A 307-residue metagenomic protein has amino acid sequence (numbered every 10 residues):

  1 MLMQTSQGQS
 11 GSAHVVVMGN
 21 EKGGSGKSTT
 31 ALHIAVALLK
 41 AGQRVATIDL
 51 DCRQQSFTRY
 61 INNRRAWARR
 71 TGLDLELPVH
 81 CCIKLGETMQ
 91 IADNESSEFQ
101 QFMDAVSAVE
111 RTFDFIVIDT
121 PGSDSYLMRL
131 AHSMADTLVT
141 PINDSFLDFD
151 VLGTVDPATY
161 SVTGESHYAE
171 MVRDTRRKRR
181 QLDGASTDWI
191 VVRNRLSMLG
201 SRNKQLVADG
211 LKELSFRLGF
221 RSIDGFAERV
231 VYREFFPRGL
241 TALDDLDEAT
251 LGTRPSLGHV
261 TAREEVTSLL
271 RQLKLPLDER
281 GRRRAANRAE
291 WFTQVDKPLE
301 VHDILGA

Functional and structural regions predicted by a protein language model:
M1-S10, Q181-A307: C-terminal lobe/tail of nucleotide-utilizing enzymes
V15, G19-S25, A37-I116, G122 (+1 more regions): P-loop/Walker-type NTP enzyme "switch/lid" segment
T30: Hydrophobic positions on the alpha1 helix immediately C-terminal to the Walker A/P-loop
H33, A37, L130: Active-site signature of alpha/beta-hydrolase-fold catalytic machinery across serine- and Asp/Cys-nucleophile hydrolases
A41, P121-D224: Conserved catalytic-core segment of NTP-binding enzymes
T58-I61, V151-T154, N203-K204, F235-G239: Short aromatic-enriched loop/helix-cap "lid" or pocket-rim segments at secondary-structure transitions that line
N63-W67, P157-T159, T241-L243: Short, hinge-like loop/turn segments at secondary-structure boundaries
T88-S97, D150, L199-Q205, T253: Short, flexible/disordered intra-domain loops and linkers
